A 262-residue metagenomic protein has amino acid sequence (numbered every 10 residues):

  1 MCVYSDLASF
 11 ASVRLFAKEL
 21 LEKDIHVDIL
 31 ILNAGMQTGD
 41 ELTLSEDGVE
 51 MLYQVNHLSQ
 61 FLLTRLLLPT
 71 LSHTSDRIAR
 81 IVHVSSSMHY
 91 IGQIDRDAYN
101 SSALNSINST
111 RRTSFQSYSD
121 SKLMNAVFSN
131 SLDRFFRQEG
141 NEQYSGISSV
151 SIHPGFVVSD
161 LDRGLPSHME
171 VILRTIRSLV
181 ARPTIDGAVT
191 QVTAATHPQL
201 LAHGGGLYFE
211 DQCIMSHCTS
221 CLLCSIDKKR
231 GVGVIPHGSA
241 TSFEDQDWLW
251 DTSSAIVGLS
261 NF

Functional and structural regions predicted by a protein language model:
M1-R163, L259-S260: Rossmann-fold NAD(P)H-dependent dehydrogenase/reductase core
L7, A11, T43, A181 (+2 more regions): Intrinsic disorder
G39-D40, C218, P236-S239: A generic structural signal for short coil/turn motifs at secondary-structure boundaries
D47, M51, R111-R112, Q116 (+3 more regions): Short coil/turn segments at secondary-structure junctions
I94-A103, G164-H168, C218-R230: Short, flexible, mixed-charge acidic loops at enzyme active sites
N108-F115, F156-V158, D162-D186, C221-L222: Alpha-helical membrane-targeting segments
P166-E170, Q199, G258: A generic structural signal for secondary-structure junctions that act as hinges or helix/strand caps at the edges
R174-V234, F243-D247, D251, A255: C-terminal helical subdomain
